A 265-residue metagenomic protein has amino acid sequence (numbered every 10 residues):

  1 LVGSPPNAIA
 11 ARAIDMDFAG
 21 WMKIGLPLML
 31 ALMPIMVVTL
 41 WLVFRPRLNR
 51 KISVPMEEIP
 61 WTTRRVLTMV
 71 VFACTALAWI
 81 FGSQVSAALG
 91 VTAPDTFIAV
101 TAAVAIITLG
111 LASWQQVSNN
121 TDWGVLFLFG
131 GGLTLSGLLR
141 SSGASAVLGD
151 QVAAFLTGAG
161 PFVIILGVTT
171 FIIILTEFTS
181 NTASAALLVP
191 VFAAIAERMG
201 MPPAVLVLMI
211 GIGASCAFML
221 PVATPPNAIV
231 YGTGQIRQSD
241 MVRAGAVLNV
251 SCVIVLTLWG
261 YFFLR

Functional and structural regions predicted by a protein language model:
L1-A11, M16-V70, V85, L89 (+1 more regions): Juxtamembrane and boundary regions of transmembrane helices in multi-pass small-molecule transporters and channels
L1-P5, G137-S145, I174-L187, C216-P225: Short helix-coil transition sites and intra-membrane helix breaks within transmembrane domains of multi-pass
G25-M36, V91-A103, Q151-I164, A204-L220: Structural signature of hydrophobic alpha-helical transmembrane segments
L30-L42, A73, L77, T101-V104 (+6 more regions): Generic alpha-helical transmembrane segments of integral inner-membrane proteins, especially permease/transport modules
I59-V70, V125-L139, P190-G200, A244 (+1 more regions): Small-residue-rich segments of transmembrane alpha-helices in multi-pass membrane proteins, especially helix faces
T62-V66, T75-V100, V104-T121, P203: Flexible hinge motifs at transmembrane-helix junctions and intramembrane kinks/re-entrant loops in multi-pass membrane
Q115-V147, G160-F178: Core transmembrane alpha-helical segments of multi-pass membrane transporters/permeases
T157-I195, M199, P203, I210-G211: Hydrophobic alpha-helical transmembrane segments of multi-pass integral membrane proteins, predominantly secondary
